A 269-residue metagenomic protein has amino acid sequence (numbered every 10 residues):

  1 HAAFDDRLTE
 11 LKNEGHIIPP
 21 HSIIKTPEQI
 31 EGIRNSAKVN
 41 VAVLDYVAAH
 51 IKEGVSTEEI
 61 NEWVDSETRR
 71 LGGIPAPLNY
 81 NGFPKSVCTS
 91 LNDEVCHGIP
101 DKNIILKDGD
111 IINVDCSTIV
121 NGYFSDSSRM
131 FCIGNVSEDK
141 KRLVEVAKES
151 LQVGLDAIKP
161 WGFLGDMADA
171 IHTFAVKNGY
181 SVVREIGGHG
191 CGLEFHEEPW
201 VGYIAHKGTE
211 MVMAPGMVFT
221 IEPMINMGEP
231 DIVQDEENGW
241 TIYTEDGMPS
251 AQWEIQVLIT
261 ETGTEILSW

Functional and structural regions predicted by a protein language model:
H1-W269: Active-site neighborhoods and metal-handling regions in enzymes and metal-associated proteins
